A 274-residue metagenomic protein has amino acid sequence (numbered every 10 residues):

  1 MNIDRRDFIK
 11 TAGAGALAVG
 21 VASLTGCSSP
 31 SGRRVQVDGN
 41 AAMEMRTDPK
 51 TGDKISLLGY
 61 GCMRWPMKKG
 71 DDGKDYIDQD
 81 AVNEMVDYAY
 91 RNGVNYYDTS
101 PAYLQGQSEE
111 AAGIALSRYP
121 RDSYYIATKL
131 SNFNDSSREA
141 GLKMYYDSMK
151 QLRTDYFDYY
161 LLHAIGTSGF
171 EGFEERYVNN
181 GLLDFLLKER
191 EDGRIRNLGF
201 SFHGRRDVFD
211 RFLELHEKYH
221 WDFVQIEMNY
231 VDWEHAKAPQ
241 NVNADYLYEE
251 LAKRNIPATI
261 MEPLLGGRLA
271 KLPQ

Functional and structural regions predicted by a protein language model:
N2-Y124, F185: N-terminal binding-site loop/beta-alpha segment at the start of enzyme catalytic domains that lines or forms
M45, V86, E109, G113 (+4 more regions): Generic structural signal for well-ordered alpha-helices, preferentially at hydrophobic/aromatic core positions
L57-G59, Y96, S123-A127, Y156-Y159 (+3 more regions): Structural preference for beta-strand elements that scaffold enzyme active sites
G73-A81, S136-A140, M144, F173-G181 (+1 more regions): Alpha-helix N-cap and loop-to-helix initiation/capping positions
D75-Y88, S137-Q151, D207-L213: Short, acidic/polar
Y103, Y119-R138, L142, H163-G166: Structural motif corresponding to the early beta-alpha repeats
L152-G172: Active-site groove signature of glycoside hydrolases
I165-Q274: Beta/alpha (TIM)-barrel catalytic core signal, keyed to glycine-rich beta->alpha loops juxtaposed to Asp/Glu that bind
